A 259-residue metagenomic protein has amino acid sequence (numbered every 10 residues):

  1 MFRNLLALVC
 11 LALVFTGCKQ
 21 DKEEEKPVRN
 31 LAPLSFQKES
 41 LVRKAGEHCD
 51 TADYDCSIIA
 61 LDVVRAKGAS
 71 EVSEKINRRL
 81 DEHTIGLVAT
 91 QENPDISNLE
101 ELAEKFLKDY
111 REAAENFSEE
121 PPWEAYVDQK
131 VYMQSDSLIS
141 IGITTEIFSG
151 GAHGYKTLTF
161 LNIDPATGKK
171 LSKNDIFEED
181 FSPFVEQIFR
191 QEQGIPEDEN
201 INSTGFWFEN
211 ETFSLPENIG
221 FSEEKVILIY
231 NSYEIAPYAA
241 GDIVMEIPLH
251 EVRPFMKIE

Functional and structural regions predicted by a protein language model:
M1-L5, Q20: Positively charged n-region of N-terminal signal peptides that target proteins for export
V14-G17: C-terminal motif of bacterial Sec signal peptides marking the signal peptidase cleavage site
K19-E259: Compositionally biased intrinsically disordered regions enriched in Thr/Gly
